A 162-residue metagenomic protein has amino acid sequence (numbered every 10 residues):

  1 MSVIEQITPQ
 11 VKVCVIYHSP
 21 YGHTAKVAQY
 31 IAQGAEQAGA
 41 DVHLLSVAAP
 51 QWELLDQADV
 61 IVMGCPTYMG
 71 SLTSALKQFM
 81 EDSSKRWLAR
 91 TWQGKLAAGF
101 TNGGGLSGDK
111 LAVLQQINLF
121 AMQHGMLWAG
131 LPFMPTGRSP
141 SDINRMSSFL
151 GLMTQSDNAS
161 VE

Functional and structural regions predicted by a protein language model:
V3-C14, H23-K26, Y30-C65, M69-E162: FMN-binding flavodoxin-like domain, especially the glycine-rich phosphate-binding loop
